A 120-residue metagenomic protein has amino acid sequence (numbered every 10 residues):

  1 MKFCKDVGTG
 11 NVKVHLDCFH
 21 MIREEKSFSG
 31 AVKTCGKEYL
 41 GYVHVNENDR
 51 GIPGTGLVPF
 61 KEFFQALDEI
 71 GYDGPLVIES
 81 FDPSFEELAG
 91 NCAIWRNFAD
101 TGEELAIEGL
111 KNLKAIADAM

Functional and structural regions predicted by a protein language model:
M1-M120: Histidine-acidic metal/acid-base catalytic patches
